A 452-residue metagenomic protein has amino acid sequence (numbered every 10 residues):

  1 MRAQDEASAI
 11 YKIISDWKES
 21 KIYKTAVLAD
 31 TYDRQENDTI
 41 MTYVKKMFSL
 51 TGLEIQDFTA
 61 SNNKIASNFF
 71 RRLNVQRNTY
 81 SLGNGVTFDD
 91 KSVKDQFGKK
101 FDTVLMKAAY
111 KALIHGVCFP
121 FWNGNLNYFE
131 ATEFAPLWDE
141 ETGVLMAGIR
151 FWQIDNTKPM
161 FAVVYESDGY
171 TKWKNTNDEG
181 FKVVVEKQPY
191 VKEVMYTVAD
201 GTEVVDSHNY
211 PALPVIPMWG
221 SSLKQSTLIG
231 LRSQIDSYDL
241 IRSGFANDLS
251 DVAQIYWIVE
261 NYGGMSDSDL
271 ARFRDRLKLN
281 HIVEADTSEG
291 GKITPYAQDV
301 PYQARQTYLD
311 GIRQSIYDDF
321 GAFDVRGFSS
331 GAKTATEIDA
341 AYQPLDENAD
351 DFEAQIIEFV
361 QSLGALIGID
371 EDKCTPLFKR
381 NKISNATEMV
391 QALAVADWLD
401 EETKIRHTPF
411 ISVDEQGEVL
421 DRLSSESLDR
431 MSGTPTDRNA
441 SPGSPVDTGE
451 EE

Functional and structural regions predicted by a protein language model:
M1-N127, D447-E452: Extended, helix-rich architectural segments
Q4, K94-D102, Y110, K224-I235 (+3 more regions): Generic detection of long, well-ordered alpha-helical segments
K21, T51, Y80, K100-V104 (+9 more regions): Short secondary-structure junctions and interdomain/linker hinges
L73, G85, G290-D299, E426: Short glycine/proline-rich turn/loop motifs
I114, F119-M218: Extended, regular secondary-structure scaffolds
T197-K333: Extended, charged amphipathic alpha-helical segments
R272-D275, N280-T287, V300, A304-E452: C-terminal helix-loop subdomains that flank or include functional centers
